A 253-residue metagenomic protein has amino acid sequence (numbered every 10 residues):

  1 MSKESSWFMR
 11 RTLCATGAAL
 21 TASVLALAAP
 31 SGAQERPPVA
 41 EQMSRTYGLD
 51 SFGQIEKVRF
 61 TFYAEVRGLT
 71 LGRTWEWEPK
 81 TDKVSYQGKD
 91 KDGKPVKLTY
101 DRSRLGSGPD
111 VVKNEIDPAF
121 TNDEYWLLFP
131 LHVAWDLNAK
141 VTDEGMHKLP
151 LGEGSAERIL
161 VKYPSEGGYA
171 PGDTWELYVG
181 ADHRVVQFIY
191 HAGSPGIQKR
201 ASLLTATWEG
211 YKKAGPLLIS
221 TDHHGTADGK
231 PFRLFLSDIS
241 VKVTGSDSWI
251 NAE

Functional and structural regions predicted by a protein language model:
S2-L20: Bacterial N-terminal signal peptides that target proteins for export
S6-M9, L27, G48: Low-complexity, intrinsically disordered segments with a bias for serine/threonine
A22-S31: C-terminal segment of classical bacterial N-terminal signal peptides
A28, G68, P231-L234: Short amphipathic alpha-helical segments at helix boundaries and their inter-helical linkers
Q34-E41, L98-D173, P195-R200, A252-E253: Flexible, processing/modification-adjacent segments and terminal tails in exported/periplasmic/extracellular proteins
P37-K113, A139-H147: N-terminal mature ectodomain segment of secretory-pathway/periplasmic proteins
F52, W77-P79, W126-L127, W175 (+1 more regions): Tryptophan-centric aromatic hotspots in well-structured domains and transmembrane helices
G152-A252: Gly/Pro-enriched, hydrophobic low-complexity segments that function as extracytoplasmic propeptides/linkers
